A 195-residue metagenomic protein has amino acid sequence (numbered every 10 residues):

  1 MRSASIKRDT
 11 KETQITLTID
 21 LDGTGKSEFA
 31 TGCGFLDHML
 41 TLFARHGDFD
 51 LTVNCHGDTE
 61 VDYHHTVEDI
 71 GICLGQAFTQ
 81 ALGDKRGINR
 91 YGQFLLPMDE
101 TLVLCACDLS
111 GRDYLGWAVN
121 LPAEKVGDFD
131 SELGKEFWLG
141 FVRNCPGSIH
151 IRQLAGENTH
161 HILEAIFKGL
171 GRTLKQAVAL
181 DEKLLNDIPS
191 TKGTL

Functional and structural regions predicted by a protein language model:
M1-L195: Structural preference for solvent-exposed beta-strand-turn elements and adjacent flexible terminal/loop segments within
